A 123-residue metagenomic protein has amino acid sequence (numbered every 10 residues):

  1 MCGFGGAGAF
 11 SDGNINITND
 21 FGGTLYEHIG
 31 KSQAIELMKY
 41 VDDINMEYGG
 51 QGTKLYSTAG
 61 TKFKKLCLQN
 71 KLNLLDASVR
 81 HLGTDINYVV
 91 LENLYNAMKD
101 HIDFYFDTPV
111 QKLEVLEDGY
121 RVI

Functional and structural regions predicted by a protein language model:
M1-I102: Conserved N-terminal/central alpha/beta ligand/cofactor-binding core
L82, F104-Y120: A conserved short coil-to-beta-strand element within the FAD-binding core of flavoproteins
